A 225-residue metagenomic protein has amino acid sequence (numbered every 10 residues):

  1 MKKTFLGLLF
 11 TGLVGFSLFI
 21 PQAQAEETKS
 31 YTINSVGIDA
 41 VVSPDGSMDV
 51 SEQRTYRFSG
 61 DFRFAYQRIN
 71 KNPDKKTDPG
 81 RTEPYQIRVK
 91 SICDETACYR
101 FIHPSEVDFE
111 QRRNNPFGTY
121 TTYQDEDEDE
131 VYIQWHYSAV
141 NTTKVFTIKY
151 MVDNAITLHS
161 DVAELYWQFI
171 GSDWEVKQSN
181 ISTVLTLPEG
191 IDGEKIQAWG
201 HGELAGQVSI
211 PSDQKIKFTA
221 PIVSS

Functional and structural regions predicted by a protein language model:
M1-L9: Bacterial N-terminal signal peptides that target proteins for export
V14-Q22: C-terminal segment of classical bacterial N-terminal signal peptides
P21-S225: Lumenal/extracellular ectodomains and adaptor appendage modules of the eukaryotic vesicle/secretory system
